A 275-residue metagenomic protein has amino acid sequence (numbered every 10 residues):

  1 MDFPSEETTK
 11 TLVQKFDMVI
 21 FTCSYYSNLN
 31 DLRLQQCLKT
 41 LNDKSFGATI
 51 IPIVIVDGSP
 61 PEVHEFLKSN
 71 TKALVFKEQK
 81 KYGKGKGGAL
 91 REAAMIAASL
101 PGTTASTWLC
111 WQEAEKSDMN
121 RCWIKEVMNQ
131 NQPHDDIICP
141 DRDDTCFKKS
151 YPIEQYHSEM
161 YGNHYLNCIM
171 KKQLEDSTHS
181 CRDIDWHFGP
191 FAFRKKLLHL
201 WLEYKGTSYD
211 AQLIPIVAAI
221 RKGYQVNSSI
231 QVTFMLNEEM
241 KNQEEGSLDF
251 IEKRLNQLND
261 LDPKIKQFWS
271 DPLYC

Functional and structural regions predicted by a protein language model:
F3-T9, T22-F46, S59-E62: Short, well-formed alpha-helical segments that are part of the catalytic scaffolds of diverse glycosyltransferases
V13, Y209, L213-C275: C-terminal catalytic/acceptor-binding lobe
K39-K77: Acidic donor-binding segment of Leloir-type glycosyltransferases
K80-S99: Glycine-rich, basic loop-to-helix element that forms the pyrophosphate-binding segment of sugar-nucleotide handling
T104-S117: Short beta-strand-to-loop acidic/aromatic patch adjacent to the donor-nucleotide binding site
S117-K148: Conserved donor-nucleotide/metal-binding helix-loop-beta segment in metal-dependent transferases, i.e., the alpha-helix
D136-I184: Short, flexible, basic/aromatic active-site loop/helix in glycosyltransferases
G162-N163, W186-L202: Conserved nucleotide-sugar donor-binding and metal-coordinating catalytic region shared by glycosyltransferases
